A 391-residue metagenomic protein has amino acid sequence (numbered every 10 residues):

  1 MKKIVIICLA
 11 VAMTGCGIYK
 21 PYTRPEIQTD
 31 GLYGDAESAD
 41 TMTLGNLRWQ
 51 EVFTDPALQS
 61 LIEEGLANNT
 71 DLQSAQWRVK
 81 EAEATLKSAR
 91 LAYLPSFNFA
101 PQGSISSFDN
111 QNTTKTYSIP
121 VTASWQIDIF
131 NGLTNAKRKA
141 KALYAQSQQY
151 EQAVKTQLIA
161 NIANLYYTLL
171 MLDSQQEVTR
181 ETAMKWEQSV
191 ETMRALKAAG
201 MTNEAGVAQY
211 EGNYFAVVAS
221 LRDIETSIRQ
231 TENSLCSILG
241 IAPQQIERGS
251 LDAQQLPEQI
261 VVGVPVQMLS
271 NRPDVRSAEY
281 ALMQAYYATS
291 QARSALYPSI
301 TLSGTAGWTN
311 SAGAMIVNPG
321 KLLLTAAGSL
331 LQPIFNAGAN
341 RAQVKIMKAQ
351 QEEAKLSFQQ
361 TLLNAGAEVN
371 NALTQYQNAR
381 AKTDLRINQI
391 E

Functional and structural regions predicted by a protein language model:
I4-A12: Sec-dependent N-terminal signal peptides
G17-T85, M201-N203, A253-M283, P333-I334 (+2 more regions): Bacterial Sec-pathway N-terminal export signals of envelope proteins
A36-T54, L58, E63, P101-S124 (+4 more regions): Small/polar, glycine/serine/threonine/aspartate-rich low-complexity segments that form flexible
A57, E64, D71, T122 (+22 more regions): Surface positions of alpha-helical coiled-coils, especially the charged/polar e/g heptad sites that form inter-helical
Q73, Y93-K115, S124-A153, Q157 (+5 more regions): Small/polar (Gly/Ser/Thr/Ala-rich) solvent-exposed segments that form structured loops/beta-strands/short helices used
A75-A89, V154, A160-R180, Q188-V190 (+5 more regions): Amphipathic alpha-helical coiled-coil segments
M184, M201-N203, V207, R222-L269: Short, solvent-exposed, mixed-charge loop/turn linkers that connect secondary-structure elements
I224, P273, A354: Metallo-beta-lactamase
